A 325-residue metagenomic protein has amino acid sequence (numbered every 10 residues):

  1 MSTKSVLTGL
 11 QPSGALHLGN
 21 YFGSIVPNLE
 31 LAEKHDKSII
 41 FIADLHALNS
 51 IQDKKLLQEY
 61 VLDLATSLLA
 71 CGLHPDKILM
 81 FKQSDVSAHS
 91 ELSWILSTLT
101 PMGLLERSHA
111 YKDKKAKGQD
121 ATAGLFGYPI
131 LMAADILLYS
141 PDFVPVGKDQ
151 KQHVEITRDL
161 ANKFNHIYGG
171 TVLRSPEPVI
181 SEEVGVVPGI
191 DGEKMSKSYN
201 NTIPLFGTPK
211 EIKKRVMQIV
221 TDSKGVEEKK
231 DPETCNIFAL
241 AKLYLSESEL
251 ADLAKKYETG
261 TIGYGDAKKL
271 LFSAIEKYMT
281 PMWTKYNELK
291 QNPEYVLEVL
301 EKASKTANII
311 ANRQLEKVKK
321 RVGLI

Functional and structural regions predicted by a protein language model:
T3-L7, P12-A134: N-terminal Rossmann-like or analogous alpha/beta NTP/dinucleotide-binding catalytic cores that position adenine
L18-N20, Q152, R158-I325: Conserved nucleotide- and phosphate/pyrophosphate-binding catalytic cores in adenylate/nucleotidyl-handling enzymes
I42-L48, I136-D142, K285-K290: A short small-residue
K54, V144-G147, V172, E227: Short, polar/flexible loop-turn hinges at active-site or ligand-entry regions and domain interfaces
A65, G72, T100-G103, P141 (+2 more regions): A generic secondary-structure signal for well-formed alpha-helical elements
M102-E106, L138-P145, L245-L253, W283: Short helix-capping/linker segments at secondary-structure and domain boundaries
S108-F164, Y168: Internal, conserved structured core segments that host functional sites
